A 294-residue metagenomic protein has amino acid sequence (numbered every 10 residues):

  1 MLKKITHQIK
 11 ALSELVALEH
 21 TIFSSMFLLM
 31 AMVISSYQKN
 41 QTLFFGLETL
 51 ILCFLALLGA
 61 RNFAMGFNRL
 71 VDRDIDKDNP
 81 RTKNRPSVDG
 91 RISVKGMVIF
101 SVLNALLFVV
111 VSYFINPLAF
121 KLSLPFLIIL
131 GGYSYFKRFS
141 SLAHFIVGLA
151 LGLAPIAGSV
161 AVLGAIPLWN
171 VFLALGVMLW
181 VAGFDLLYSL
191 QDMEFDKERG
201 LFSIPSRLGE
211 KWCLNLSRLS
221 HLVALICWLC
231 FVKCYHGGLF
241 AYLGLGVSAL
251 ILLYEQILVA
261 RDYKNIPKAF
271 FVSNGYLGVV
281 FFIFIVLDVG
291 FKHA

Functional and structural regions predicted by a protein language model:
M1-K10, M65-I92, L186-E210, L258-K264: Cytosolic, membrane-interface loops and tails of multi-pass inner-membrane proteins
I5-K10, I226-A294: Extended hydrophobic alpha-helices typical of membrane-associated regions
H7-E14, L55, N62-F63, T82-L173 (+2 more regions): Intramembrane alpha-helical segments
E19, F23, F27, F44 (+9 more regions): Alpha-helical transmembrane segments of integral membrane proteins
S25-M32, V147-V162, R207, F271-I285: Small-residue-rich segments of transmembrane alpha-helices in multi-pass membrane proteins, especially helix faces
L28, M32, L57, A105 (+7 more regions): Residue-level recognition of pore/gate-forming positions within transmembrane alpha-helices of multi-pass
M32-F54, L107-K121, P155-L175, I226-Y242 (+1 more regions): Helix-coil boundary and interhelical linker segments in multi-pass alpha-helical membrane proteins
I51-L57, R73-S123, E198-L243, F284: Multi-pass membrane catalytic core of lipid/isoprenoid biosynthesis enzymes
